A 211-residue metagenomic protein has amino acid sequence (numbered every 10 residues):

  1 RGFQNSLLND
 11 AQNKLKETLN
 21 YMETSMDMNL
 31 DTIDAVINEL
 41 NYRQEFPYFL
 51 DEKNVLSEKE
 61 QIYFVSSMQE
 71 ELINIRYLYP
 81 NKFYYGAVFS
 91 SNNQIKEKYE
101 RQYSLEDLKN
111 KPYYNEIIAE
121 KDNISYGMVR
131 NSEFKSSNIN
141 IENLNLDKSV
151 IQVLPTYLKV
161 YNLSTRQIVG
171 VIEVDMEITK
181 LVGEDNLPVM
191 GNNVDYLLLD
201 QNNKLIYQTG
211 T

Functional and structural regions predicted by a protein language model:
R1-V55: Juxtamembrane extracytoplasmic/periplasmic/luminal helical "stalk" adjacent to the first N-terminal
S6, D10-K14, Y126-S132, V171 (+2 more regions): N-terminal sensory and localization modules of signal-transduction and trafficking proteins
Y21-E23, V55-I62, R101-D107, Y114: Second-shell loop/turn segments in exported
N38, Y42, K53-F64, I73-Y79: Juxtamembrane extramembrane loops of integral membrane proteins
Y42, Y85-N93, D195-N203: Short hydrophobic alpha-helical segments used for membrane anchoring or interfacial signaling
Y48-L50, F89-R101, N203-G210: Amphipathic coiled-coil signal-relay and dimerization helices
M68-R76, P112, K148, Y161 (+2 more regions): Solvent-exposed, extracytoplasmic
Y77-F83, A87-D175: Extracytoplasmic/periplasmic ligand-binding sensor regions of membrane-associated signaling proteins
